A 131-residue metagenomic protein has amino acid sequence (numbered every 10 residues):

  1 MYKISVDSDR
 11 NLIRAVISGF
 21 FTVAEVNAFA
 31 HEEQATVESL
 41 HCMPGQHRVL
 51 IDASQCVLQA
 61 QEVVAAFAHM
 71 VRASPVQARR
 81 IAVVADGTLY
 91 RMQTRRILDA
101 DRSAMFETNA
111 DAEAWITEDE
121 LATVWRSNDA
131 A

Functional and structural regions predicted by a protein language model:
M1-A131: Amphipathic, Lys/Arg-enriched alpha-helical "gate/interface" segment within cytosolic domains that mediates
